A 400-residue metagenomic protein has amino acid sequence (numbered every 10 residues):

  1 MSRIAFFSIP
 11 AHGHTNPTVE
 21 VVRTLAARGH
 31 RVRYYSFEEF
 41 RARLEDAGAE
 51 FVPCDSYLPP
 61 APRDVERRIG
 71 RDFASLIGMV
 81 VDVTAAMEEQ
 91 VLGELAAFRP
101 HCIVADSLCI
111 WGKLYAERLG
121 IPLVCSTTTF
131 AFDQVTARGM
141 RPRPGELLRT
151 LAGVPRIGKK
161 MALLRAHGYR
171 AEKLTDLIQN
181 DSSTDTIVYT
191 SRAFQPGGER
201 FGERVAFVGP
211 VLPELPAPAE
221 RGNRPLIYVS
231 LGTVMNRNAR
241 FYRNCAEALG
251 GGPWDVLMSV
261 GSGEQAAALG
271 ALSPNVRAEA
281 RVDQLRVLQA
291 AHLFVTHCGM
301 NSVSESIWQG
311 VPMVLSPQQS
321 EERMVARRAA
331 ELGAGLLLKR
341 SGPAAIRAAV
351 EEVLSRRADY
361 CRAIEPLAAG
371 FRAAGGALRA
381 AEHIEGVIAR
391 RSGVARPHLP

Functional and structural regions predicted by a protein language model:
M1-H12: Nucleotide-activated donor-dependent transferases that construct or modify glycoconjugates
S2, A27-L226, G232-E247, G251-D255 (+1 more regions): Nucleotide-sugar-dependent glycosyltransferase catalytic domains
T15-A26, F40: Short amphipathic alpha-helix
V22, I103-A105, E279-R328: A donor-sugar binding/catalytic signature common to diverse glycosyltransferases and related nucleotide-sugar
V52-P59, S126-T128, C298, L315-S320 (+1 more regions): Short beta->alpha connector loops at strand-helix junctions that form conserved, small/polar/Pro-enriched
P253, E264-R281: Nucleotide-activated donor-binding/catalytic signature segment of Leloir-type glycosyltransferases, i.e., the conserved
S320-A349: Change "using UDP/GDP/dTDP sugars" to "using nucleotide sugars
A345-P400: C-terminal amphipathic helix plus adjacent low-complexity, charged tail appended to glycosyltransferase catalytic
